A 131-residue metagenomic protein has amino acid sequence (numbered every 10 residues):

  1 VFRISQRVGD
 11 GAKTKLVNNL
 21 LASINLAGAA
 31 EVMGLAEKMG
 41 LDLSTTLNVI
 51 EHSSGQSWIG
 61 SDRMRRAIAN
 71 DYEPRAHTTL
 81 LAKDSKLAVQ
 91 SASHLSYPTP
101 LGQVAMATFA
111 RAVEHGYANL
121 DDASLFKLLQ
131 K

Functional and structural regions predicted by a protein language model:
F2-Q6, L101: General beta-strand structural signal in soluble alpha/beta enzymes
D10-L129: Helical "substrate-binding/catalytic lid" subdomain of Rossmann-like NAD(P)-dependent dehydrogenases/reductases
